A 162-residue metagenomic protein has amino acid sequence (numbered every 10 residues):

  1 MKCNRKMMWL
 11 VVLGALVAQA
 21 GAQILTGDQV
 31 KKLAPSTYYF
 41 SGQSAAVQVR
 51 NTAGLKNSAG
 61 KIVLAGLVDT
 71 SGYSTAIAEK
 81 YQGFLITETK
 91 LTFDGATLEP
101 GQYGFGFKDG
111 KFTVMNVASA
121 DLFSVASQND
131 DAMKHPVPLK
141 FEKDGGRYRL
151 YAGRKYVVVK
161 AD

Functional and structural regions predicted by a protein language model:
M1-L10: Bacterial N-terminal signal peptides that target proteins for export
L10-V11, L16: Detector for intrinsically disordered, low-structure N-terminal pre-sequences
L16-A22: Sec/Tat signal peptide C-region and signal peptidase I cleavage site
A22-A76, S124-D162: Primarily secretory-pathway and cell-envelope proteins
G72-A118: Mid-length scaffold segments of soluble, non-membrane domains
K111-F112, N116-S119, D131-A132, K140-F141: Short, charged/polar low-complexity linear motifs in solvent-exposed/disordered segments
